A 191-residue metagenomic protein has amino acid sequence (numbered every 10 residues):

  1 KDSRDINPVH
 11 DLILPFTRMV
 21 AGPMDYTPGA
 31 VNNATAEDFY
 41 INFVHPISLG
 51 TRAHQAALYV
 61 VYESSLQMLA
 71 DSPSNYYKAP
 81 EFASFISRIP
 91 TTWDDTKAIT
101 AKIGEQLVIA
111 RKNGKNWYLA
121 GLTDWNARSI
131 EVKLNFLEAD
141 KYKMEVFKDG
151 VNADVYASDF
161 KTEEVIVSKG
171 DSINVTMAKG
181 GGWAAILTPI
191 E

Functional and structural regions predicted by a protein language model:
K1-P73, I99: Glycan-recognition surfaces
V31, L66-Q67, K115-N116, D124-N126 (+4 more regions): Short, glycine-/Ser/Thr-/acidic-enriched flexible segments
D71-Y118, D154-S158: Glycan-recognition and catalytic regions of carbohydrate-active enzymes
S72-P73, G121-T123, L134, V146-K148 (+2 more regions): Active-site proximal loops enriched in glycine and acidic residues that flank catalytic Cys/His/Asp and coordinate
Y76-F82, W125-N126, N135-N152: Active/binding-pocket-proximal capping segment
I103-Y142, W183-A184: Carbohydrate-binding surface patches
V146-G170: Solvent-exposed beta-strand/loop surfaces of large extracellular or lumenal domains
E164-E191: C-terminal beta-strand-rich structural cap/linker in extracellular carbohydrate-active enzymes
